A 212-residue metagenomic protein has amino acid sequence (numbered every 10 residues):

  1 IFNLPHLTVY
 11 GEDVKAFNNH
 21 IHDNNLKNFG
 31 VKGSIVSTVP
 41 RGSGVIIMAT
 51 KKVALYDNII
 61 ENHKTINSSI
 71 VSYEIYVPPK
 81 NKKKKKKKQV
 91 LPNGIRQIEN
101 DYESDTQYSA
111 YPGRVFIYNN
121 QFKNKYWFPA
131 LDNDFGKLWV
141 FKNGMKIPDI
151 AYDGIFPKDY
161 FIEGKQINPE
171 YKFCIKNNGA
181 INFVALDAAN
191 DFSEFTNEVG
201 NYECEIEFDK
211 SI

Functional and structural regions predicted by a protein language model:
I1-A54, I70-P79, Q107-Y111: Right-handed parallel beta-helix/beta-solenoid
K27-F29, I66-I70, K125-N133: Boundary/linker segments of alpha-helical solenoid repeat arrays
T50, H63-T65: A generic structural motif
Y76-I212: Acidic, glycine- and Ser/Thr-rich low-complexity intrinsically disordered tracts in extracellular/secreted proteins
